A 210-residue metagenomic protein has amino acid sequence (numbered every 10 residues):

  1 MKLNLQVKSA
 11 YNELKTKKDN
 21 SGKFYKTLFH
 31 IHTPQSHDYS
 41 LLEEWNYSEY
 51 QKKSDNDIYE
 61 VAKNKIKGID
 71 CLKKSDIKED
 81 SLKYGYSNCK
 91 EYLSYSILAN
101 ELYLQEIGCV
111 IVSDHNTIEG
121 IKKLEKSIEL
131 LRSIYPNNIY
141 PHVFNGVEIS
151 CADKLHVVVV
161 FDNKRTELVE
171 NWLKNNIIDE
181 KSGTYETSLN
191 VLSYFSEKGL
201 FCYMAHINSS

Functional and structural regions predicted by a protein language model:
K2-K17, F24, I121-S210: Extended substrate/RNA-proximal surfaces in nucleic-acid metabolism proteins
K26-D38, H115: Histidine-centered catalytic micro-motifs
L28, V110-I111, F144: Short, conserved beta-strand segments within well-ordered enzyme catalytic domains that often line or immediately flank
T33-E91: Acidic/histidine-rich helix-loop elements that form or flank divalent-metal/phosphate-binding sites at the catalytic
Q35-H37, E119, D153: Hydrophobic positions within alpha-helical membrane elements
E43-W45, S87-Y103, S210: Short, acidic/polar
D80-L82, K90, N116, N176-Y185: Divalent metal-binding segments
A99-N116, F201-Y203: Divalent metal-dependent hydrolysis catalytic cores, especially in the metallo-beta-lactamase
